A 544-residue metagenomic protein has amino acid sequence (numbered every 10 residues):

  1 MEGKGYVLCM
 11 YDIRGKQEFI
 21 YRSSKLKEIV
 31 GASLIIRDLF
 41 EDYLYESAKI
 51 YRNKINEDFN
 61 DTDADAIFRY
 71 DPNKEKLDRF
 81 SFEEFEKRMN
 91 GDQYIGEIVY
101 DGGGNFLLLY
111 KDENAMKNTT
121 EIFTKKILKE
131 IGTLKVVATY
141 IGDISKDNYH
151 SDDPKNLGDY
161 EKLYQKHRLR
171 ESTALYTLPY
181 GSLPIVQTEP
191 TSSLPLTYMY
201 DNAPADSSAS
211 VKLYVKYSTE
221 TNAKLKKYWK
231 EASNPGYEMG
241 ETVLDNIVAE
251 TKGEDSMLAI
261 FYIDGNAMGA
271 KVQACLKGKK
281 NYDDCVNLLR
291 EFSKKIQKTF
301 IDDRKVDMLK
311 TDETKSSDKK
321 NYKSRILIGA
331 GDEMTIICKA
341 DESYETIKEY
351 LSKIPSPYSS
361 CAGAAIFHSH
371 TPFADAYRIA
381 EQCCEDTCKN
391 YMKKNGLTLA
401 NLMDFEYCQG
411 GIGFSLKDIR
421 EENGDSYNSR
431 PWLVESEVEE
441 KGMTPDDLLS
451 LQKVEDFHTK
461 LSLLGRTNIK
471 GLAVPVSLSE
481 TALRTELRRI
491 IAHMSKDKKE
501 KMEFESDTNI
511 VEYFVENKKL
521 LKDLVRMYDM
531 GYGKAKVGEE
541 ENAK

Functional and structural regions predicted by a protein language model:
M1-K544: Regulatory and interdomain segments flanking nucleotide-handling catalytic cores in signaling/defense enzymes
